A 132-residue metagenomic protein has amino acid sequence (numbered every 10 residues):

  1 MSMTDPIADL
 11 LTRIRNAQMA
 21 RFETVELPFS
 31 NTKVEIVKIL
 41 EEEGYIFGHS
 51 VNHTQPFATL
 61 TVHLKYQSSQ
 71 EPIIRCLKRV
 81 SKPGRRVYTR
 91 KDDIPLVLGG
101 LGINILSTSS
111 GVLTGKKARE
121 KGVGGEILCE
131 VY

Functional and structural regions predicted by a protein language model:
M1-Y132: Core subunits and conserved enzymes of cellular information-processing and envelope-translocation systems across
